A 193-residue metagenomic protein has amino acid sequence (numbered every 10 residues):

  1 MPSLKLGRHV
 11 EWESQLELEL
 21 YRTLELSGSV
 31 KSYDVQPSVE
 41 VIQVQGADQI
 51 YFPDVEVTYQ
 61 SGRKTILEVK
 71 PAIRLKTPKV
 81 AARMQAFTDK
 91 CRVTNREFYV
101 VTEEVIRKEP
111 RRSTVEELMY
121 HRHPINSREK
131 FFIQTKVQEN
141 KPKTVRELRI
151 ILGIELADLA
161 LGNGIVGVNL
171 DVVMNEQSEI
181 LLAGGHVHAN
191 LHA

Functional and structural regions predicted by a protein language model:
M1-A193: Electrostatic, structured charged patches in enzyme active sites and in nucleic-acid/phosphate-binding
